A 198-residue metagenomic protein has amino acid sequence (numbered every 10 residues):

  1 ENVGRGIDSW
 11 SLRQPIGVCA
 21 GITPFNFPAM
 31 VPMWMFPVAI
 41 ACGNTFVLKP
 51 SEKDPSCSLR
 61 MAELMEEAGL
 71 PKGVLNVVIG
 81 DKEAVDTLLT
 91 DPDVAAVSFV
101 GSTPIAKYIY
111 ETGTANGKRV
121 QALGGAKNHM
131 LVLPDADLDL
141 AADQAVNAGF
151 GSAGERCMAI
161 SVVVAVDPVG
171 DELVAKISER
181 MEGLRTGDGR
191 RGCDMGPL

Functional and structural regions predicted by a protein language model:
E1-G6, V77-G80, Q144-A145: Short gly/ser/thr-rich secondary-structure transition/capping motifs
N2-K72, D139: Conserved small-residue-rich beta-alpha loop and adjacent elements that most often cradle the phosphate/pyrophosphate
D8-S9, N76-A95: A structured beta-alpha segment of the ubiquitous adenosine-cofactor-binding alpha/beta core
C19, N26, I79-T87, G101-Y108: Beta-loop-alpha module in the N-terminal Rossmann-like domain of NAD(P)-dependent dehydrogenases, especially those
F36-P37, V85, Y110, A142: Generic hydrophobic/aromatic pocket-lining and core-packing "Φ" positions
P37, A96-V100: Periplasmic-binding protein-like
N44, K49-S51, I79, V100 (+1 more regions): Short beta->alpha connector loops at strand-helix junctions that form conserved, small/polar/Pro-enriched
G69, A96, P104-L198: ALDH superfamily catalytic-core signature
